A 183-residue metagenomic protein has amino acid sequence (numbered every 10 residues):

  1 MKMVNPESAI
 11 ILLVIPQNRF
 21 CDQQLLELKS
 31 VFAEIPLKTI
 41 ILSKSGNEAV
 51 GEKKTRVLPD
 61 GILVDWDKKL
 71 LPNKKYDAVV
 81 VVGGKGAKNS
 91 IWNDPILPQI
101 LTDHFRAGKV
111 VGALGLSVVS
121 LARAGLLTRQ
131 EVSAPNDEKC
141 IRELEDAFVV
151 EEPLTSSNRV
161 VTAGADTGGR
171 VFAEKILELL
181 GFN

Functional and structural regions predicted by a protein language model:
M1-A107, S120-R129, S133, K139-N183: Extended, subdomain-level signal for the structured scaffold at the beginning of enzyme domains
V110: Short glycine-centered segments of the SAM/dcSAM-binding site in methyltransferase folds
A113-G115: Short, thiol/selenol-centered motifs that function as redox-active sites or metal-ligating centers
